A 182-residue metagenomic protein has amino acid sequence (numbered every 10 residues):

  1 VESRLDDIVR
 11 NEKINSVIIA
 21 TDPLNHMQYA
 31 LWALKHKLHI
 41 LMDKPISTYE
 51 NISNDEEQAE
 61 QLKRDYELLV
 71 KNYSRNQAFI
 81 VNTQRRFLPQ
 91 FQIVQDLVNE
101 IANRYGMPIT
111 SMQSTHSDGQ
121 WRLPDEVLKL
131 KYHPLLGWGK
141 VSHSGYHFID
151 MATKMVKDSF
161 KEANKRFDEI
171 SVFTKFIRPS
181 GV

Functional and structural regions predicted by a protein language model:
V1-H36, T48-K71, K157: N-terminal glycine-/serine-/threonine-rich beta1-alpha1-beta2 phosphate-ribose binding loop of Rossmann-like
N15, L38, N76-F79: Short, well-ordered coil/turn segments that N-cap beta-strands
I18-I19, M42, S114: Redox-cofactor binding/interface segments in oxidoreductases and associated redox assembly factors
L24-L31, L88-Q92, S142-K154: A structural signal for well-ordered alpha-helical segments within the folded catalytic domains of diverse enzymes
H26, L31-H39, Q95-N103: Short, surface-exposed basic-aromatic patches at helix termini and helix-loop junctions that form
M42-D43, V81: Hydrophobic residues in well-ordered beta-strands that form the structural core
T48-V127, W138: A contiguous active-site-proximal alpha/beta segment in oxidoreductase catalytic domains
V127-V182: Rossmann-like dinucleotide-binding domain that binds NAD(P)(H)
